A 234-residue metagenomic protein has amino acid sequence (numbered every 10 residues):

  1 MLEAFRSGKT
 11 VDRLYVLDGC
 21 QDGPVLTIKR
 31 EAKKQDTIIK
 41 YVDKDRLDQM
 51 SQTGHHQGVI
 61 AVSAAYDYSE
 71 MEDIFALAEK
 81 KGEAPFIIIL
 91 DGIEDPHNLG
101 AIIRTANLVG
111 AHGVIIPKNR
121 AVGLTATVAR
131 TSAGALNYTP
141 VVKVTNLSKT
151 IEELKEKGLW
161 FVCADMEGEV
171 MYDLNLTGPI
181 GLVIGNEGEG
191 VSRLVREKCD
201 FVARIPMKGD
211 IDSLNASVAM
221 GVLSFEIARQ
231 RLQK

Functional and structural regions predicted by a protein language model:
M1-L77: N-terminal positively charged helical leader segments and presequences
D43, D91, P117-K118, T139 (+4 more regions): Short beta->alpha connector loops at strand-helix junctions that form conserved, small/polar/Pro-enriched
P85-A133: Hydrophobic, well-structured mid-protein blocks that either form specific transmembrane helices
E94-A101, N146, N215-V218: Amphipathic alpha-helical repeat scaffolds
L108, R130-A135, R193-K234: Structured adenosyl-cofactor binding patch, chiefly the S-adenosyl-L-methionine
H112-V162, M166: Histidine/lysine/aspartate-rich catalytic loop segments that bind and position anionic ligands
V162-N215: Active-site/ligand-binding-proximal alpha/beta "capping" segment
